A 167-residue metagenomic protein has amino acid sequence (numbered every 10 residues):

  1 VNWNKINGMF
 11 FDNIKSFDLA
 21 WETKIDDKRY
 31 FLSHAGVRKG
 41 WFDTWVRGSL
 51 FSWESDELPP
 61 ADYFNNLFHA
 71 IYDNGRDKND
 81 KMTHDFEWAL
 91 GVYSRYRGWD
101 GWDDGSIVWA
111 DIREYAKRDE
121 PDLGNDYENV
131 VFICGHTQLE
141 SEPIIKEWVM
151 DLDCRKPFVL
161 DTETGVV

Functional and structural regions predicted by a protein language model:
V1-D12, F17, W21-D122: Active-site-proximal loop/helix segment associated with metal-binding centers of metalloenzymes
D111-V167: Conserved beta-sheet core of the metallophosphoesterase superfamily
